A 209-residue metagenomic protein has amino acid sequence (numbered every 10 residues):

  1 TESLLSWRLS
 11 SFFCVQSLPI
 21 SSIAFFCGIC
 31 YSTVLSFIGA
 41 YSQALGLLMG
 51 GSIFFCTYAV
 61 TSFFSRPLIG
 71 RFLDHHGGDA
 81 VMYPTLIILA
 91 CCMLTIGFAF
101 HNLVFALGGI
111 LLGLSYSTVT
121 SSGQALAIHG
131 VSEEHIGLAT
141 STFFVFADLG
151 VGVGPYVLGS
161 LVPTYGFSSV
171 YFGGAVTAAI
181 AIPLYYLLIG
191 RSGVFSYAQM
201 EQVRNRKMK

Functional and structural regions predicted by a protein language model:
T1-A24, E201-K209: Juxtamembrane intracellular "pre-TM" segments in multi-pass secondary transporters
S17-F55, F63: Extracytoplasmic gate region of multi-pass secondary transporters
L48-M49, E133-F143: Loop-to-transmembrane helix entry/capping segments in MFS-fold secondary transporters and related SLC/MFSD carriers
F64-G77, V162-P163: Helix-to-loop junctions at the C-terminal end of transmembrane segments in multipass secondary transporters
A80-T95, A175: Structural signature of the two symmetry-related core transmembrane helices
G97-G108: Helix-loop junctions at membrane interfaces in 12-TM secondary transporters
T118-V131: Intracellular juxtamembrane helix-capping segments at the cytosolic ends of symmetry-related transmembrane helices
S160-A178: A membrane-interface helix-boundary motif in multi-pass transporters
